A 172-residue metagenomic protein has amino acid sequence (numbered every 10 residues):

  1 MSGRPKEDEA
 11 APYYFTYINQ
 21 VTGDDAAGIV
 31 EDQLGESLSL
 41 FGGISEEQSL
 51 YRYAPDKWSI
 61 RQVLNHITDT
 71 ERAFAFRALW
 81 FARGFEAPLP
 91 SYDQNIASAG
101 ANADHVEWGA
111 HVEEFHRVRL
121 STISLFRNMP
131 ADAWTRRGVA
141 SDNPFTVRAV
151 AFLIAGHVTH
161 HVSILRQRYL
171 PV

Functional and structural regions predicted by a protein language model:
M1-E9, Y13-T16, L50-Q94, L120-I123 (+1 more regions): Short, contiguous alpha-helical
P12-G28: Short, charged, low-complexity loops and linkers
N19-G23, A101-W108, N143-V147: A short, mixed-charge helix-start or loop-turn motif at secondary-structure junctions
G28-G42, A97-T135: Acidic/histidine-rich alpha-helical segments that form the ligand environment of transition-metal centers
G42-Y51: Cytochrome P450 catalytic-domain "roof"
